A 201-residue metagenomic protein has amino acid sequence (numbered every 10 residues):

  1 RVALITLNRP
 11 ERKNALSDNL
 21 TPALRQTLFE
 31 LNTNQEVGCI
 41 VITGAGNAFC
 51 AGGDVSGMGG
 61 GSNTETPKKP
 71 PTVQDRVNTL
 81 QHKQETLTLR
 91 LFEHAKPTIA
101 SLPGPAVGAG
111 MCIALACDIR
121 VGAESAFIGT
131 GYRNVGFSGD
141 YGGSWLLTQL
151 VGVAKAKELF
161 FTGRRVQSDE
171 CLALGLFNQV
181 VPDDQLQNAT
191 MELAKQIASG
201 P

Functional and structural regions predicted by a protein language model:
R1-A45: Conserved CoA-thioester-binding segment of acyl-CoA-metabolizing enzymes
I5, R9, A23-L24, I42 (+5 more regions): Terminal peptide-recognition signature
N34, H94-A95: Acidic-histidine catalytic/liganding microenvironments
C39, A48, I119, K155-E158 (+1 more regions): Residues at the N-termini of beta-strands
G44-R90, A106, V135-G136: Glycine- (often His-adjacent) and acidic-residue-rich active-site loop that binds/positions the CoA thioester
T86-H94, S101, V107-F161, L174 (+2 more regions): CoA-thioester-processing core
V121-A126, S168, F177-P201: C-terminal long alpha-helix characteristic of the crotonase
R164-E170: Acidic, divalent-metal-coordinating active-site segment for phosphoryl/phosphodiester hydrolysis, typified by short
